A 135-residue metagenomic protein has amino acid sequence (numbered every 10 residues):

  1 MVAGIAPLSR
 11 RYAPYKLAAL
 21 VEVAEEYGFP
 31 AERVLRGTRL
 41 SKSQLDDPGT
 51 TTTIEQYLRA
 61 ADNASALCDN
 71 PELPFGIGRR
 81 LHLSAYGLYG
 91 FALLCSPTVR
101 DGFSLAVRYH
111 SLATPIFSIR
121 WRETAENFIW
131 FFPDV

Functional and structural regions predicted by a protein language model:
M1-I129: N-terminal low-complexity or simple alpha-helical regulatory segments that function as activation/interaction modules
I129-V135: A short interface-forming secondary-structure element
